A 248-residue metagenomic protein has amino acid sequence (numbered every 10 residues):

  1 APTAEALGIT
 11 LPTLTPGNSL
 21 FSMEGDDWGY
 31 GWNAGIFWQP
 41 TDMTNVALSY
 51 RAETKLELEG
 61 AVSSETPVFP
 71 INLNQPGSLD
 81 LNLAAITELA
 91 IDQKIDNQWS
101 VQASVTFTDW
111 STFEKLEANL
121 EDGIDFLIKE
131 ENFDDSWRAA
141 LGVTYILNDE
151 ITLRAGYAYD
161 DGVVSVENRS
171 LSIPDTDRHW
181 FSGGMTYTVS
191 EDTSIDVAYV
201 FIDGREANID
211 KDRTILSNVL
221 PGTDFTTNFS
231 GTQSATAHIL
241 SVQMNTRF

Functional and structural regions predicted by a protein language model:
A1-F248: Outer-membrane beta-barrel porins/channels
